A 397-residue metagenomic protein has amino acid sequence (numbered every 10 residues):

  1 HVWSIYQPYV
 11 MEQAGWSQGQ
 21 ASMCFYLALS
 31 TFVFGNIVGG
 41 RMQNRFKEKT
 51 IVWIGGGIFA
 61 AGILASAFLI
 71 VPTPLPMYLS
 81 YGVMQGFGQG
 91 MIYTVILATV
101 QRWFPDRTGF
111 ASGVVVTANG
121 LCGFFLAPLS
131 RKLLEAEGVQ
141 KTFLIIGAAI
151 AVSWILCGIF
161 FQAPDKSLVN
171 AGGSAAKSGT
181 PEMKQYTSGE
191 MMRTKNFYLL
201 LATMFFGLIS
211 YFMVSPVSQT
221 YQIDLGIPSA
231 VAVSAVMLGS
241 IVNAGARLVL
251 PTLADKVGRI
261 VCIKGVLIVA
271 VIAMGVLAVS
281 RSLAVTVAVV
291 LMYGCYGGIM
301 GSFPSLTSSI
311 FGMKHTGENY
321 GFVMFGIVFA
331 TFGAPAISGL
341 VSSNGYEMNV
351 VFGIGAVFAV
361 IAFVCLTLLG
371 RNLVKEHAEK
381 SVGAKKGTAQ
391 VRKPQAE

Functional and structural regions predicted by a protein language model:
W3-V10, G189-L250, A334: Extracytoplasmic gate region of multi-pass secondary transporters
V10-M11, M42-Q43, P128-E137, Q222-I223 (+2 more regions): Interfacial helix-cap and linker-helix signal at transmembrane-aqueous boundaries of multi-pass secondary transporters
G35-E48, R247-G258, S342: Helix-to-loop junctions at the C-terminal end of transmembrane segments in multipass secondary transporters
G57-V71, V269-R281: C-terminal ends and interior cores of transmembrane alpha-helices in multi-pass membrane transporters/permeases
P74-G90, F205, A284-G298: Hydrophobic core of transmembrane alpha-helices in multi-pass small-molecule transporters, especially MFS/SLC-type
M91-F104, A111-S112, G298-F311: Intracellular juxtamembrane helix-capping segments at the cytosolic ends of symmetry-related transmembrane helices
N119-D165: Helix-loop-helix hairpin linking two adjacent transmembrane segments in secondary transporters
V233, M237-L306: C-terminal transmembrane helical hairpin of 12-TM major facilitator-type secondary transporters
